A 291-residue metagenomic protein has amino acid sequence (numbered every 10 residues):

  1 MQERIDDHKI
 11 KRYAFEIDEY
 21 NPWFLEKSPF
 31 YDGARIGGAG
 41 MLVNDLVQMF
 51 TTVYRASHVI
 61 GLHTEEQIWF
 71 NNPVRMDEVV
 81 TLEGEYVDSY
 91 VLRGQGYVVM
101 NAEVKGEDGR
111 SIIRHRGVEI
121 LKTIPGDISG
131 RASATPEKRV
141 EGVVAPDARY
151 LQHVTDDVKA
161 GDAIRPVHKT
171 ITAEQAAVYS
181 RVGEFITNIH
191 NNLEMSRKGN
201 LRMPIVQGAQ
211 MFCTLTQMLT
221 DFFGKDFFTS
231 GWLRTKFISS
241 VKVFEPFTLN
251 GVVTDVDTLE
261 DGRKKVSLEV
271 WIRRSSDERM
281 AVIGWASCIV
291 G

Functional and structural regions predicted by a protein language model:
M1-E65, G126-T229: Hot-dog-fold acyl-thioester-processing enzymes
Q2-I5, Y13, I68, G117 (+2 more regions): Generic structural hydrophobic/aromatic packing signal, biased to beta-strands
F70-V167, F237, V241-G291: HotDog/MaoC-like acyl-thioester-processing domains
W232: Ligand-binding pocket scaffold of soluble enzyme catalytic domains
